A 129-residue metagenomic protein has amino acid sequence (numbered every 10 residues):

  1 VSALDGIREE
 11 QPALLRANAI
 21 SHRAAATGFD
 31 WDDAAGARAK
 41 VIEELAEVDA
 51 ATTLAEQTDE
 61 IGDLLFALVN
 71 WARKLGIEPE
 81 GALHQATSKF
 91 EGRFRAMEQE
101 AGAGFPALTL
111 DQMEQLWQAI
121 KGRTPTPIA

Functional and structural regions predicted by a protein language model:
V1-I61, L65-A129: Flexible "arm" and connector segments at domain edges
